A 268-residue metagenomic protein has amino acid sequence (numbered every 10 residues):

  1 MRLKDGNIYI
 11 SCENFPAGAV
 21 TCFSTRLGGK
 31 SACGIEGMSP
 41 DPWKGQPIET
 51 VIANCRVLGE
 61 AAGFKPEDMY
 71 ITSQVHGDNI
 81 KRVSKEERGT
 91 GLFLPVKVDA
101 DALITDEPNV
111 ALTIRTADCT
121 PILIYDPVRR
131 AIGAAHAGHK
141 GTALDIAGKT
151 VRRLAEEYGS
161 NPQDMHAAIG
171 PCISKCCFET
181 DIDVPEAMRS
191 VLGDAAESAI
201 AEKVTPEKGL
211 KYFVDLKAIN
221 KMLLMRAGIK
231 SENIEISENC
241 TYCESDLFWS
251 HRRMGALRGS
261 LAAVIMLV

Functional and structural regions predicted by a protein language model:
M1-V268: Active-site microenvironment for binding and transforming phosphate-containing groups
